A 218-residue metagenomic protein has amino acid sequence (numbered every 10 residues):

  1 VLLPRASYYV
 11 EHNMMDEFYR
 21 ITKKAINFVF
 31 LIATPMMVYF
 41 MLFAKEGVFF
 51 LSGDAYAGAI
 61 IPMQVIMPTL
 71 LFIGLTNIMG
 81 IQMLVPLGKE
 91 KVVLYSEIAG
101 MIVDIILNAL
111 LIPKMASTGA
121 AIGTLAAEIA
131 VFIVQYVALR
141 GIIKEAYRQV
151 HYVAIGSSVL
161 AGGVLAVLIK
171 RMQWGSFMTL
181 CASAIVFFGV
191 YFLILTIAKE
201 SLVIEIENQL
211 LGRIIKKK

Functional and structural regions predicted by a protein language model:
V1-I26, F30-A33, G80-P86: Helix-loop junctions and terminal segments of transmembrane helices in multi-pass membrane transport/translocation
K23, F40-L71: Interfacial segments at transmembrane-helix termini and the short loops linking adjacent helices
N27-P35, P68, F72, S158-G162: Hydrophobic alpha-helical transmembrane segments of multipass membrane transporters and ion channels, focusing on
V29, M63-I66, L70, E97 (+4 more regions): Residue-level recognition of transmembrane alpha-helices in multi-pass small-molecule transporters/permeases
P68-I98: Membrane-interface junctions at transmembrane-helix termini in multi-pass inner-membrane proteins
G80-G88, Y136-V150: Alpha-helical transmembrane segments
K91-S117, A127-L139, S157-R171, V186-L195: Alpha-helical transmembrane segments of multi-pass membrane transporters and transport-associated inner-membrane enzymes
V167-K218: Membrane-proximal transmembrane or re-entrant/amphipathic helices at the cytosolic face
